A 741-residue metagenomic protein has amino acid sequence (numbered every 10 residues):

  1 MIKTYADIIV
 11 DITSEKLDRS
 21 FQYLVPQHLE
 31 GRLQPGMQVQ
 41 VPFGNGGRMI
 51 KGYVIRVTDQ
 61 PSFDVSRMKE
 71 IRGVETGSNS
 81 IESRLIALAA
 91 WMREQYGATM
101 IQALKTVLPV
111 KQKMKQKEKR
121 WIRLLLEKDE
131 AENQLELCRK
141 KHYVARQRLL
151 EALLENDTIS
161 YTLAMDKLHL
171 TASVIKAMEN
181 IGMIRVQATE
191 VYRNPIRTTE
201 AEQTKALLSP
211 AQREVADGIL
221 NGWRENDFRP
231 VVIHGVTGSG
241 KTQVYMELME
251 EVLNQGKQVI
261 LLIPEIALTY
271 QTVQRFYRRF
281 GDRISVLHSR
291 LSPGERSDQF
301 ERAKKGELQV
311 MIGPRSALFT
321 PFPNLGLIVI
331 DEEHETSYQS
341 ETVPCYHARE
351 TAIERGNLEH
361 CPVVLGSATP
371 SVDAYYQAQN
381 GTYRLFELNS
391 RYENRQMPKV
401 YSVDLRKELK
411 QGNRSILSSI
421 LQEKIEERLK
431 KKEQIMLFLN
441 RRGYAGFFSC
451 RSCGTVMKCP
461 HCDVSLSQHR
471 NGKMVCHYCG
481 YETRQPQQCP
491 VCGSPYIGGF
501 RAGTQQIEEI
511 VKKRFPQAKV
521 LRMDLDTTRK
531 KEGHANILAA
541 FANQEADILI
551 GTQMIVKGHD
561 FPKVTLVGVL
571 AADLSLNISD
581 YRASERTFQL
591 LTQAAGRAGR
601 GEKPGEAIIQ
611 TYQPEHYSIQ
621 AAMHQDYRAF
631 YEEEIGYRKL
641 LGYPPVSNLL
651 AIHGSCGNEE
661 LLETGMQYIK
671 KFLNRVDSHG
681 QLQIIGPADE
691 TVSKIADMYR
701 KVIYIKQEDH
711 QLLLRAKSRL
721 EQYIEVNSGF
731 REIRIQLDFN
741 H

Functional and structural regions predicted by a protein language model:
M1-S367, Q379-R395, V676-H679, Q711-S718 (+1 more regions): Accessory, non-ATPase domains that flank or precede helicase/AAA+ motor cores in DNA-metabolism machines
R56-T58, L108, A188-E190, L439-R441 (+4 more regions): A general secondary-structure junction signal
S62-E75, E690, I695-E708: Solvent-exposed, membrane-proximal periplasmic/extracellular interface segments of envelope transport and secretion
Q203-S209, R213, N226-E663, T691-S693 (+2 more regions): Inter-lobe coupling/hinge segments of SF2-like helicase ATPases
M436, K519, Q683, E732-Q736: Residues at or immediately flanking beta-strands
E660-R675: Extracytoplasmic/periplasmic
K671, R675-D677, Q681-A696, I735: A carboxyl-terminal module marker
